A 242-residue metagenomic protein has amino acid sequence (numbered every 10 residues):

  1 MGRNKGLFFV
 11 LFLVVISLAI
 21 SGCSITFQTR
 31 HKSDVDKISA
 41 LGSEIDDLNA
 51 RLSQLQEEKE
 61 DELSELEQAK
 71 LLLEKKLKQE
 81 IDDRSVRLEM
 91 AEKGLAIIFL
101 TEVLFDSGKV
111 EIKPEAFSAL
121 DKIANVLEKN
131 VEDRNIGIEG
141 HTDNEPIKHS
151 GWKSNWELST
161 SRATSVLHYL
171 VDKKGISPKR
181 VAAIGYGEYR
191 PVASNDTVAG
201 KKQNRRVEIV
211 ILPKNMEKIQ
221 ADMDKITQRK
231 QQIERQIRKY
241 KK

Functional and structural regions predicted by a protein language model:
M1-V10: Bacterial N-terminal signal peptides that target proteins for export
A19-G22: C-terminal motif of bacterial Sec signal peptides marking the signal peptidase cleavage site
S24-A91, L95-I98, E111, E115: Extracellular/lumenal/periplasmic "stalk" regions immediately C-terminal to a signal peptide or transmembrane helix
L72-S85, K109-E139, L167-V171, I209 (+1 more regions): Periplasmic peptidoglycan-binding/anchoring modules of Gram-negative envelope and division proteins
E80, E92-D121, N144-K153: Short, solvent-exposed beta-strand/turn patches at coil↔beta or beta↔helix junctions that act as interaction loops
R87-E89, G94-L104, N135-E139, S165 (+2 more regions): Soluble periplasmic/extracytoplasmic beta-strand elements of cell-envelope proteins
E89-A91, A119, V131, I176 (+1 more regions): Extracellular/periplasmic catalytic domains that process cell-envelope and extracellular macromolecules
V110-P114, T142-D222, T227-I233, I237-K241: Periplasmic OmpA-like peptidoglycan-binding domain that tethers envelope proteins to the cell wall
